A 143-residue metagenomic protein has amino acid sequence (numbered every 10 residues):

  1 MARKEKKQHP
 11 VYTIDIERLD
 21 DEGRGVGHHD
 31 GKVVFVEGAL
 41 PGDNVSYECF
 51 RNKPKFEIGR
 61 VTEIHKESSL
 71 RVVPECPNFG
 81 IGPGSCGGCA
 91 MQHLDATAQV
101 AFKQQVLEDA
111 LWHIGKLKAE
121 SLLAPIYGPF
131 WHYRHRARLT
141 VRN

Functional and structural regions predicted by a protein language model:
M1-N143: SAM-dependent transferase fold signal centered on methyltransferase-like domains, encompassing both Class I
